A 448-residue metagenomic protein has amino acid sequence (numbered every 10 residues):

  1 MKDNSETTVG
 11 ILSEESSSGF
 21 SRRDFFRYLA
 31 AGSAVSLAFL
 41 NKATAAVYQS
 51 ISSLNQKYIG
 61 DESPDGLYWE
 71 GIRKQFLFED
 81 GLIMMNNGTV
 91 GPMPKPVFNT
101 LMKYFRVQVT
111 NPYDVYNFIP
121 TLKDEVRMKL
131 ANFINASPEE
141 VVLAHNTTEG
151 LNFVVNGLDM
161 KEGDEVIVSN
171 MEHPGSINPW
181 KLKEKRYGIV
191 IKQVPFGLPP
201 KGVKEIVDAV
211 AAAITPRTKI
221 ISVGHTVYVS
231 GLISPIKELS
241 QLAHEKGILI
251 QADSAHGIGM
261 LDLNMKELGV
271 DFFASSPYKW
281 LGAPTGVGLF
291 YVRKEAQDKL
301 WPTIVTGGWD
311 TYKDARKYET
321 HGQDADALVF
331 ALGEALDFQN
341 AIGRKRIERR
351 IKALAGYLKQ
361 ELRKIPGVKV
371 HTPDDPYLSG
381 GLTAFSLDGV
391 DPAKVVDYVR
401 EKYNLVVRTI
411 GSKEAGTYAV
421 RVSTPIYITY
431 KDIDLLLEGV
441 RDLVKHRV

Functional and structural regions predicted by a protein language model:
K2-V448: Pyridoxal 5′-phosphate
